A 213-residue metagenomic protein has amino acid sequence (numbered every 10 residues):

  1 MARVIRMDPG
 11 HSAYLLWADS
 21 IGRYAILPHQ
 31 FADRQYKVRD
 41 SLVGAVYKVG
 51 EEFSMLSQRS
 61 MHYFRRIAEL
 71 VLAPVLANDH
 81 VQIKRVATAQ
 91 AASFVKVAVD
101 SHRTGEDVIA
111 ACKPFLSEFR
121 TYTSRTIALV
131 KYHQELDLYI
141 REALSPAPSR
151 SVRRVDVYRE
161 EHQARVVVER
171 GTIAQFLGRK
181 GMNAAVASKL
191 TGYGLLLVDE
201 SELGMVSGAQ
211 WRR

Functional and structural regions predicted by a protein language model:
M1-R213: RNA-contacting regions in translation and RNA-metabolism proteins, encompassing KH/S1 modules where present
